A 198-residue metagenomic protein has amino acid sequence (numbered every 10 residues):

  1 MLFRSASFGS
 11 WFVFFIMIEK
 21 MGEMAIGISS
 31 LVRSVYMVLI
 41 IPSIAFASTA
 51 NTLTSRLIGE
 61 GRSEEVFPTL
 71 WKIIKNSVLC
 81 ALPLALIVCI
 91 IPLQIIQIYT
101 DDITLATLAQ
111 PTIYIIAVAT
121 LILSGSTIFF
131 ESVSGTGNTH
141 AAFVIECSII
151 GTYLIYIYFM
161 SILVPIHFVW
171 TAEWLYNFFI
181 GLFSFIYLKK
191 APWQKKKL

Functional and structural regions predicted by a protein language model:
M1, T54-A119, F159-L198: Short alpha-helical transmembrane segments in multi-pass integral membrane proteins
M1-V13, M17, V38, P42 (+3 more regions): Hydrophobic faces of transmembrane alpha-helices in multi-pass small-molecule transporters and flippases across diverse
F3-A6, S10, L39-S43, P83 (+5 more regions): Residue-level hotspots within pore-lining transmembrane alpha-helices of multi-pass secondary transporters
F8-V38, R56-L57, Q94-I103, L163: Helix-terminus/linker motif at the lipid-water interface of multi-pass membrane proteins
S10, F14, A50, I91-P92 (+4 more regions): Hydrophobic/aromatic residues in alpha-helical transmembrane segments
I28-P92, L123-I145: Small-residue-rich hydrophobic transmembrane alpha-helices
V35-L39, S43, I103-F129, L154-I155: Alpha-helical transmembrane segments of multi-pass membrane proteins
T152-Y153, F179: Alpha-helical transmembrane segments of compact multi-pass small-molecule transporters, enriched in specific families
